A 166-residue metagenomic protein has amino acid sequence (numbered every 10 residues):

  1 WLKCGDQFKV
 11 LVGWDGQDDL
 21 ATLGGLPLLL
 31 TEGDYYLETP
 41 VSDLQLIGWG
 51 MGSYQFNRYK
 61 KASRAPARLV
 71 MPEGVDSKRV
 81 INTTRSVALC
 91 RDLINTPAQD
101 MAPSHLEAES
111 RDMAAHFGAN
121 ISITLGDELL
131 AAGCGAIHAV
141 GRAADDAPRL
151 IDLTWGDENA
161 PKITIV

Functional and structural regions predicted by a protein language model:
W1-V166: N-terminal hydrophobic/helix-forming segments and targeting peptides
